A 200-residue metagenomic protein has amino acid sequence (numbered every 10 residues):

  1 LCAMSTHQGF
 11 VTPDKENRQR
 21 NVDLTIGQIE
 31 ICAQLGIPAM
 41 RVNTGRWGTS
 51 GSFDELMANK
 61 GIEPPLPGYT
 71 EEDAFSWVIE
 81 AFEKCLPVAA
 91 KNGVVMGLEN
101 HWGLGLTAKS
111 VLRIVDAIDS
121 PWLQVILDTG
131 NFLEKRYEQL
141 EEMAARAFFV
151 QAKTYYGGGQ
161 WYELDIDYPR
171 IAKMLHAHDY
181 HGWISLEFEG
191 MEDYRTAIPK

Functional and structural regions predicted by a protein language model:
L1-A3, T12-P13: N-terminal glycine-rich cofactor-binding segment that shapes the pocket for flavin-like pterin cofactors
C2, T44, W102, T129 (+1 more regions): Short glycine-rich loop/turn motifs that provide flexible caps or phosphate-binding loops at active sites
C2-S5, R41, G97, F148-Q151 (+1 more regions): Conserved beta-strand positions in the central sheet of alpha/beta enzyme cores
C2-T6, A58-E63, C85-A90, R146-V150 (+1 more regions): Short amphipathic alpha-helical segments, especially helix-boundary/capping motifs
H7, R46, F132: Active-site pre-Tyr helix/loop in NAD(P)-dependent dehydrogenases
F10-Q124: Active-site acidic/histidine proton-transfer and metal-coordination neighborhood in alpha/beta enzyme cores
G36, E83, K91, G105-K200: Histidine-acidic metal/acid-base catalytic patches
